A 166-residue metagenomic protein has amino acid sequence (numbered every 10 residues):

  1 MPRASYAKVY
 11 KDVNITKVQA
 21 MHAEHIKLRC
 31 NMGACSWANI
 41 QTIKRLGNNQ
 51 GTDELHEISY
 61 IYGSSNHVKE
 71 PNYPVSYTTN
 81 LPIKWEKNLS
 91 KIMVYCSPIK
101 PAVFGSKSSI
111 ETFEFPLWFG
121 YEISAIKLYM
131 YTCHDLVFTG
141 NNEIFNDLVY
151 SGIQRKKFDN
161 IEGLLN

Functional and structural regions predicted by a protein language model:
P2-N166: N-terminal secretory-pathway/extracellular module detecting exported/lumenal segments and adjacent signal-anchor/first
